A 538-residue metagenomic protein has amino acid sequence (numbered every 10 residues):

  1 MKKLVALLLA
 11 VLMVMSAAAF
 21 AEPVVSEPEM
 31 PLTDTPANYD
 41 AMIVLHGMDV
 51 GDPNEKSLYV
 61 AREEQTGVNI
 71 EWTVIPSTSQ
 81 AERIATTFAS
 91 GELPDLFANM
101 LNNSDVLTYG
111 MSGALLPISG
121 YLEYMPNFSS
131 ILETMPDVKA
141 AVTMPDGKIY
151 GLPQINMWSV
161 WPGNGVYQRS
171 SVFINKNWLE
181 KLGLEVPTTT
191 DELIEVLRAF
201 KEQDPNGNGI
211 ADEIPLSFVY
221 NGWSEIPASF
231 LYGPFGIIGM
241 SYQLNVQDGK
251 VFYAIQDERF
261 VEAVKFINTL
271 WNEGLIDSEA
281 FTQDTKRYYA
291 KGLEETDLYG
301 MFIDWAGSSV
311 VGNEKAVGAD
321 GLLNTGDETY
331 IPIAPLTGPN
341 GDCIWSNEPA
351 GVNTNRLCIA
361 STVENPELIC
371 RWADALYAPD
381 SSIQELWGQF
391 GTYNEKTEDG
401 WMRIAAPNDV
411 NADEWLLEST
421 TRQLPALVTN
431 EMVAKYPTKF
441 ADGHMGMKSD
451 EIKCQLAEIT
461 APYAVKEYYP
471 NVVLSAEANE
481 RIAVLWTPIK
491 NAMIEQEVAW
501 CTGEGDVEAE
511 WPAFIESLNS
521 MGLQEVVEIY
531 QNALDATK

Functional and structural regions predicted by a protein language model:
M1-L4, L8: Positively charged n-region of N-terminal signal peptides that target proteins for export
A6, A19-E195, F230, G239-V246 (+3 more regions): Conserved N-terminal structural module of periplasmic/extracytoplasmic solute-binding proteins
L9, M13-A17: Hydrophobic core
P36-D40, T66-E71, S90-D95, G113-L116 (+6 more regions): Loop/turn elements at helix/coil->beta-strand transitions in domains of secreted/extracellular proteins
L45-N54, W158-F173, E180-V186, Y220-I276 (+3 more regions): Extracytoplasmic/periplasmic substrate-binding proteins
G113-V142, L197-K201, G209-Q243, Y299-L323: Carboxylate/His-rich catalytic cores and anion/metal-binding grooves
S119, K148-I149, P153-E225, L244-E295 (+3 more regions): Helix-loop-helix "hinge/cap" segment bordering the ligand-binding cleft or interdomain interface
A375, P379-A499: Conserved small-residue motifs centered on glycine
